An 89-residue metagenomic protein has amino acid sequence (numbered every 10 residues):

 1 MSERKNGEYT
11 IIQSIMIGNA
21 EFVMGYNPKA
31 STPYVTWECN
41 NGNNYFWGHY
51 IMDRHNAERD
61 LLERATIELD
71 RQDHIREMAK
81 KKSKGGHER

Functional and structural regions predicted by a protein language model:
M1-M16: Negatively charged, low-complexity tracts enriched in Asp/Glu with abundant Ser/Thr
M1-S2, K29, G85-G86: Alpha-helical structural signal
E21-G48, R64: Short aromatic-glycine-(Arg/Gly/Cys) micro-motifs in beta-strand/loop hairpins
M52-E68: A short, charged, amphipathic alpha-helix used as a generic interaction element across diverse proteins
A57, M78-R89: Non-Sec secretion/translocation targeting segments of pathogen effectors
I67-K81: Short, mixed-charge low-complexity intrinsically disordered segments
